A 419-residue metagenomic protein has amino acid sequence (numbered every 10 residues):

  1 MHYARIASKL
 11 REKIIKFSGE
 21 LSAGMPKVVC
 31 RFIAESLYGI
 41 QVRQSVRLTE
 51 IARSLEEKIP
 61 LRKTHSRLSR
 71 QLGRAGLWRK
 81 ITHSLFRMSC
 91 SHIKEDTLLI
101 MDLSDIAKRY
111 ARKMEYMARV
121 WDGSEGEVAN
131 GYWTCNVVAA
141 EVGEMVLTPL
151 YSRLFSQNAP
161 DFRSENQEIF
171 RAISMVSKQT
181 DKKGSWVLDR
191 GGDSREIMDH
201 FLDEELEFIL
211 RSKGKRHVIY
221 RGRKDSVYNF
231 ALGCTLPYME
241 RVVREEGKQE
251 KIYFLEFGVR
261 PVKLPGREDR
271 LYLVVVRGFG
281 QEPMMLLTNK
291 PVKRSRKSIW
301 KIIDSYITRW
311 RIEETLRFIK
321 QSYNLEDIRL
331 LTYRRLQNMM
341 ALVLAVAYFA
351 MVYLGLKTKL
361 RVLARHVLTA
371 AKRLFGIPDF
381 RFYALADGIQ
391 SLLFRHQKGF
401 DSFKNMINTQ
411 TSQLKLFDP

Functional and structural regions predicted by a protein language model:
M1-S45, S54, S84, T97 (+2 more regions): Single, function-defining residue in the core of a domain
L37, H65-V142, E256-P261: Active-site-proximal, Lys/Arg-enriched surface segment that forms a nucleic-acid-binding/basic interface patch
S54-R67: Short, basic interhelical loop/turn and adjoining N-cap of the next helix at nucleic-acid- or acidic-partner-contacting
